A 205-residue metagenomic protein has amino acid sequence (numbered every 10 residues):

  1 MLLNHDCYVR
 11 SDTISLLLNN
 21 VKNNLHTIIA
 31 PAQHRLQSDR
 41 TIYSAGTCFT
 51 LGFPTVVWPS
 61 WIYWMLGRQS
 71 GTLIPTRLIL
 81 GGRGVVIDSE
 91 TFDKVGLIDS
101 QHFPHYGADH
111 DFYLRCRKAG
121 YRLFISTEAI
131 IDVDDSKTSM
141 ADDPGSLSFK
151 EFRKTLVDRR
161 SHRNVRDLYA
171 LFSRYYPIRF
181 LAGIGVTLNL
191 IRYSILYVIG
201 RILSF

Functional and structural regions predicted by a protein language model:
M1-Y8: Short beta-strand-to-loop acidic/aromatic patch adjacent to the donor-nucleotide binding site
L3, I29-H34, S126-E128: Short glycine/serine/threonine-enriched helix-capping/active-site loop that flanks the nucleotide-sugar donor pocket
D12, L16, D111-R115, D167-A170: Alpha-helical elements of Rossmann-like donor-binding domains used by nucleotide-donor carbohydrate transfer enzymes
D12-G52: Conserved donor NDP-sugar-binding/catalytic core segment of glycosyltransferases
L66-I87, R153-L156: A recurrent flexible, glycine/aromatic-enriched loop bordering the glycosyltransferase active site that acts as
I79-L80, G84-I87, T91-G96, H102-A129: A short, conserved alpha-helix in the catalytic core of glycosyltransferases
F124-E151: Active-site donor/metal-binding and catalytic loop motifs of nucleotide-sugar-dependent glycosylation enzymes
G145-F205: Non-catalytic, C-terminal membrane-associated alpha-helical segments of glycosyltransferases
